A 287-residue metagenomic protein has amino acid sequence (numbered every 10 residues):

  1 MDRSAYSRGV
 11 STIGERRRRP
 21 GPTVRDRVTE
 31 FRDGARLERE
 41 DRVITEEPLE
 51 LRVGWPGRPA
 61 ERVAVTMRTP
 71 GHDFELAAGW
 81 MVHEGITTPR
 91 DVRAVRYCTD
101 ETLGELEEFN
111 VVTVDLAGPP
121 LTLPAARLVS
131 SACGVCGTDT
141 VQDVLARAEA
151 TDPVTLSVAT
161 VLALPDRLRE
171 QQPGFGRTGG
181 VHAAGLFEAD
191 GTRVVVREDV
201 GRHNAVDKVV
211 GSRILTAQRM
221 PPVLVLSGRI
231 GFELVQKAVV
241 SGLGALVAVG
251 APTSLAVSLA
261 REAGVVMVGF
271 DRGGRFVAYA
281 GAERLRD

Functional and structural regions predicted by a protein language model:
M1-D2, L226: Short intrinsically disordered, low-complexity coil segments enriched in acidic
D2, R8-A189, R193-V196, V200: Intrinsically disordered, low-complexity regions enriched in acidic/Ser/Thr/Pro/Gln residues
Y6-S7, R284: Short hotspots in intrinsically disordered terminal tails
R202-G281, D287: Feature captures the catalytic cores and cofactor-binding loops of soluble hydro-lyases/lyases that act on carboxylate
